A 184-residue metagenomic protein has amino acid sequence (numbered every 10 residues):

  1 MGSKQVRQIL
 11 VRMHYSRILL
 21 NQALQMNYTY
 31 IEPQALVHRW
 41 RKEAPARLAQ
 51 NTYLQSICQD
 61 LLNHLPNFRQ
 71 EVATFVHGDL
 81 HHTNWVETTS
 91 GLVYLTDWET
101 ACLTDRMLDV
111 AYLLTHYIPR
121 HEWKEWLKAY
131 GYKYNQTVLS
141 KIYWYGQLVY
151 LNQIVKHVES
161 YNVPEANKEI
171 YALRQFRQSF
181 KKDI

Functional and structural regions predicted by a protein language model:
M1, Y15, L36-P45, L148-P164: A glycine-centered beta->alpha junction motif in the catalytic cores of kinase/phosphotransferase enzymes
M1-M26: Conserved kinase catalytic-core helix
S3-V6, L54, C58, Q147 (+1 more regions): Hydrophobic packing residues in well-ordered alpha-helices of helical domains and bundles
H14-N21, L65, Y134, V158-Y161: A general structural signal marking secondary-structure boundaries and capping sites
I18-G78, D183: An alpha-helical support segment within catalytic cores of ATP-dependent transferases
L62-L108: Active-site acidic catalytic loop and adjacent metal/ATP-binding pocket of ATP-dependent phosphoryl transfer enzymes
T88-V138: Active-site Asp-x-Gly
T115, A129-I184: Helix-rich C-terminal or lid/interface subdomains of diverse kinases
